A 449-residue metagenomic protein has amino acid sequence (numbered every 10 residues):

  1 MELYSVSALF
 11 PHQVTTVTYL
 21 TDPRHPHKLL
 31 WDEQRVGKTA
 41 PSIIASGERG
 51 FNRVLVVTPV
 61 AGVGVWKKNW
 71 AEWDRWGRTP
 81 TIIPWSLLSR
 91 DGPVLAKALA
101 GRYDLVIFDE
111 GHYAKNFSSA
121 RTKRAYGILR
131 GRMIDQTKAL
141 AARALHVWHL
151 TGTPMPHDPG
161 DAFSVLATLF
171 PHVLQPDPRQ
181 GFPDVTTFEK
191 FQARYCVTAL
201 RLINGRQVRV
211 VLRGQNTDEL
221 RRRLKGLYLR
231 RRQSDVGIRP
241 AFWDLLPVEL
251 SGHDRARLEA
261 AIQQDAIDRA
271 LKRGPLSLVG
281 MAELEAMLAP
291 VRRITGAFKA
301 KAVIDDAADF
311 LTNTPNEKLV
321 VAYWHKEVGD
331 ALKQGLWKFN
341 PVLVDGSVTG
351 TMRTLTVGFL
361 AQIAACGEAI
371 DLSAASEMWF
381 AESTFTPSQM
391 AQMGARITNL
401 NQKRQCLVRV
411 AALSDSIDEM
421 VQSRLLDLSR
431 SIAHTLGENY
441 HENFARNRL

Functional and structural regions predicted by a protein language model:
M1-W31: Conserved pre-motif I regulatory segment
H25-A45: Walker A/P-loop
T39-P41, F51-W70, P156-D161, W324-K326: Conserved Walker A/P-loop ATP-binding site and its immediately adjacent core in helicase/helicase-like ATPase domains
L105, K123-S234, Q402: Conserved P-loop NTPase motor "coupling/switch" region that bridges the ATPase
D235-K338: Conserved helicase/translocase motor-coupling segment
K318-A322, D330-K333, W337-C366: Conserved helicase ATPase core of P-loop NTP-dependent helicases/translocases
A364-L400: Conserved RecA-like helicase motor core of SF1/SF2 enzymes
F385-G394, T398-L449: A conserved SF2-helicase RecA2
